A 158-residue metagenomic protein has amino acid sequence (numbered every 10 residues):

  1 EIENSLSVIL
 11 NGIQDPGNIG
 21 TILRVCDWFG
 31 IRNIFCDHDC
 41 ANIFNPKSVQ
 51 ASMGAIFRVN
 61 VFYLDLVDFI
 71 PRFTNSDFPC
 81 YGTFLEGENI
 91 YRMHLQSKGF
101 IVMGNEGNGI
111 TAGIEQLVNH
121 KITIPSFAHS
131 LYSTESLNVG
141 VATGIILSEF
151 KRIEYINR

Functional and structural regions predicted by a protein language model:
E1-E86: RNA substrate-binding interface of SAM-dependent RNA methyltransferases
N11, I19, M53-G54, M103 (+3 more regions): Short glycine-rich loop/turn motifs that provide flexible caps or phosphate-binding loops at active sites
Q14, S48, K98, M103 (+1 more regions): N-terminal hydrophobic or amphipathic segments with adjacent small-residue motifs that include Sec signal peptides
T21-R24, R58, E86, N108 (+3 more regions): Short, electropositive, low-hydrophobicity segments enriched in small/polar residues
W28-F29, I43-G54, E115-R158: Structured adenosyl-cofactor binding patch, chiefly the S-adenosyl-L-methionine
D77, K98-N105, T143-I153: Short flexible/disordered coil segments
Y81-T134: Active-site/ligand-binding-proximal alpha/beta "capping" segment
